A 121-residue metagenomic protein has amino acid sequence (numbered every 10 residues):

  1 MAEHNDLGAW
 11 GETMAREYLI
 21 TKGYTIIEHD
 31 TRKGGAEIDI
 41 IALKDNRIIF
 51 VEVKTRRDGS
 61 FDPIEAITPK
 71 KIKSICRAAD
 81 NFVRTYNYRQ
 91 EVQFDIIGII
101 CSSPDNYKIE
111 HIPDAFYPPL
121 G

Functional and structural regions predicted by a protein language model:
M1-D30, D105: Acidic-basic catalytic patches of nuclease active cores, encompassing PD-(D/E)XK and other metal-cofactor nuclease
L19, I38-G59, I75: Conserved catalytic cores of phosphodiester-cleaving nucleases, focusing on short active-site segments
G23, G34-I38, V92: Short beta-strand or tight-loop elements that sit immediately N-terminal to catalytic metal-binding acidic residues
G34, D45-R47, S103-P104: Short strand-connecting beta-turns/loops that link adjacent beta-strands
G35, I48-F50, E91, I109: Structural motif
D58-R77: Mg2+/Mn2+-dependent nuclease catalytic core
C76-Y86: Metal-dependent nuclease catalytic cores in nucleic-acid-processing enzymes, especially RNase H-like/related
T85-G121: Domain-level recognition of nuclease-like catalytic cores that cleave nucleotide substrates
